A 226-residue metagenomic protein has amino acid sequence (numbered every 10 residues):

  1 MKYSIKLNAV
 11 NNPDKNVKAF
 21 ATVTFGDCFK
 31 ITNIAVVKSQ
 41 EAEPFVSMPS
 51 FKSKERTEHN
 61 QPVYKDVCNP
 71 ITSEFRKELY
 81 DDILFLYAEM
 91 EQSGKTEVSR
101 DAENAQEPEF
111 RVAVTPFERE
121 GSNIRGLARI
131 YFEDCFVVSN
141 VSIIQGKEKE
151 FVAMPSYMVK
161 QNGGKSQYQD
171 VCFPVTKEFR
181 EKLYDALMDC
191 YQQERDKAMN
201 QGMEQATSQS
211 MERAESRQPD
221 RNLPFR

Functional and structural regions predicted by a protein language model:
M1-R226: Single-stranded nucleic acid-binding surfaces, predominantly the OB-fold ssDNA-binding core
